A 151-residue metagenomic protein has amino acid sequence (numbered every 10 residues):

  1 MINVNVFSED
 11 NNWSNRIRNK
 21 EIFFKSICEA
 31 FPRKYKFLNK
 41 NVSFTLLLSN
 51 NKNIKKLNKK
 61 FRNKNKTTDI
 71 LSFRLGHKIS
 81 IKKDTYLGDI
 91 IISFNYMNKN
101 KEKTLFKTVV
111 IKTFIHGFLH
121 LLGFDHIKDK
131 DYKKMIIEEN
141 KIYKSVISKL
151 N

Functional and structural regions predicted by a protein language model:
M1-I111, L121-N151: An acidic/histidine-cluster motif and surrounding catalytic segment that typifies divalent-metal-assisted enzyme active
H116: Nucleotide phosphate-binding/pyrophosphate-handling subdomain across enzymes that bind or process nucleotide phosphates
